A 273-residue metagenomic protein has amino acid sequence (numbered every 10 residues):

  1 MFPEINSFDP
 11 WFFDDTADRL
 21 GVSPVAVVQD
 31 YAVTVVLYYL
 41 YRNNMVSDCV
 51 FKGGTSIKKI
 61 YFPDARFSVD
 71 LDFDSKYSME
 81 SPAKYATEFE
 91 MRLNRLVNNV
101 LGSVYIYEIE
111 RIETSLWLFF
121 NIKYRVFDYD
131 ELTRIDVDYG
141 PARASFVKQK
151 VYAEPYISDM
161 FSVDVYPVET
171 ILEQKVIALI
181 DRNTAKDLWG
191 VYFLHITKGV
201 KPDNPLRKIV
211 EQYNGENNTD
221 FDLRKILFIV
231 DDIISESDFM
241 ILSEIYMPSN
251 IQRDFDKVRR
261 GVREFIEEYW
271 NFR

Functional and structural regions predicted by a protein language model:
M1-C49, K59-A65, V69-L71, S75-R273: Structured mid-to-C-terminal alpha-helical surface segments
F51-T55: Glycine-rich beta-strand-to-loop/alpha-helix junction loops that act as flexible
